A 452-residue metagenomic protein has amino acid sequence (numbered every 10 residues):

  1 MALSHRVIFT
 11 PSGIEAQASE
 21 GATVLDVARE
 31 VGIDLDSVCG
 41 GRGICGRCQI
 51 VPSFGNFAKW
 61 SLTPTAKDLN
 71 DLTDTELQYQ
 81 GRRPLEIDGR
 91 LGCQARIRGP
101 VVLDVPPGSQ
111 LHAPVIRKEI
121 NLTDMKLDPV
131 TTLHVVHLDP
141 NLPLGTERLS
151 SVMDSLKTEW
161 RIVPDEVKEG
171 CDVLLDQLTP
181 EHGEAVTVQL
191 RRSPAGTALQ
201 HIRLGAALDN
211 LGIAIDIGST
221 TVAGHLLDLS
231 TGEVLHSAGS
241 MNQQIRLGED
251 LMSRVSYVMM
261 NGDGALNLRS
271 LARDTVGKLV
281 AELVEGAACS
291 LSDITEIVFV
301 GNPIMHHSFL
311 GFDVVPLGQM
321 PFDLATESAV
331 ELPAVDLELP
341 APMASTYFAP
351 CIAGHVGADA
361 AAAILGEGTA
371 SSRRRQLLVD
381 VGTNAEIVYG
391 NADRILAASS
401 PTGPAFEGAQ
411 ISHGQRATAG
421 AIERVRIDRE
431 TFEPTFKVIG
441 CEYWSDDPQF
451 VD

Functional and structural regions predicted by a protein language model:
A2-I14: Eukaryote-biased recognition of intrinsically disordered, low-complexity regulatory segments
E15-W60, G224, A238, L279 (+1 more regions): N-terminal cofactor/phosphate-binding cores enriched in small/glycine residues, especially glycine-rich loops such as
D34-T65, D71-E76, Q80-P100: Local cysteine-cluster metal-coordination motifs and their immediate loop/turn environment, predominantly Fe-S cluster
G41-R47, N302-L310, D380-I387, Q449-D452: Conserved phosphate/anionic-ligand binding catalytic regions in large, soluble enzymes, centered on
T73, L77-A214, S219, T231 (+5 more regions): Nucleotide/phosphate-binding catalytic cleft detector across ATP-hydrolyzing and phosphate-transferring enzymes
I215-S219, G224-M252, V315-A329, A362 (+1 more regions): Glycine-rich phosphate-binding loop of actin/hexokinase-like ATP-binding domains
L247-D263: A short small-residue
